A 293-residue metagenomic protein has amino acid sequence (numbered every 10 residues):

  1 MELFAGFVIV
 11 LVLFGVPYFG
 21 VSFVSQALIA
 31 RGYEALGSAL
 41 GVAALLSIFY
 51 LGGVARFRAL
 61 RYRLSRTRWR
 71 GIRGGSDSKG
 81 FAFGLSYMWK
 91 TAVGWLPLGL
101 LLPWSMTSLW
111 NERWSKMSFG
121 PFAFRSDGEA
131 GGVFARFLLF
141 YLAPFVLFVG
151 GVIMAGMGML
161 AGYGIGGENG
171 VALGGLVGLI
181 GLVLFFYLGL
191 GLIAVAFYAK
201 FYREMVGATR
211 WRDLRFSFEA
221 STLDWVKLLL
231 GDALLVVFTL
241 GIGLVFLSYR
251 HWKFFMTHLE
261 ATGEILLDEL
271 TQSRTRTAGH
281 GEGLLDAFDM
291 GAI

Functional and structural regions predicted by a protein language model:
M1-K116: Transmembrane-helix bundle segments that line or gate the permeation/cavity pathway in multi-pass membrane proteins
V10-Y18, L98, F140, P144-V152 (+2 more regions): Hydrophobic alpha-helical transmembrane segments in multi-pass membrane proteins
G15-I48, L147-I193, S248, W252-L266 (+1 more regions): Membrane-helix interface segments in multi-pass membrane proteins
G41, L45, R136, F140 (+4 more regions): Pore-lining and gate-forming transmembrane alpha-helices of multi-pass membrane transport proteins
L64-F81, N111-V133, K200-W225, H258-R276: Juxtamembrane inter-helical linkers in multi-pass membrane proteins
G75-K200, R212: Long, contiguous internal "core" modules enriched in hydrophobic/ aromatic residues
F197, F201, M205, L235 (+1 more regions): Membrane-helix cytosolic exit motif
V236, L266-I293: Short hydrophobic helical membrane-anchoring segments positioned at the boundary with long low-complexity
